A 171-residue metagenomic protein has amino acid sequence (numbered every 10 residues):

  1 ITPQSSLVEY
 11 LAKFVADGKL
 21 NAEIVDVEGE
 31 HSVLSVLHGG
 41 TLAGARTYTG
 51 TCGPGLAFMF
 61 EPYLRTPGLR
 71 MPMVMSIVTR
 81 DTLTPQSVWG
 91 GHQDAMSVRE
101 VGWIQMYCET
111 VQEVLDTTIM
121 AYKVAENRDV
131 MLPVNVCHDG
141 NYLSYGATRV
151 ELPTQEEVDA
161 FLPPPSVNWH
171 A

Functional and structural regions predicted by a protein language model:
I1-S97, G102-W103, I119-M120, D139: Thiamine diphosphate
T79-T82, I104-E109, C137, P165-H170: Short C-terminal domain-edge/linker segments immediately following a structured domain
Q93-Y142: Internal, well-ordered domain-core segments that constitute the primary functional module of diverse proteins
P133-A171: Conformationally flexible catalytic loops at phosphate/diphosphate-handling active centers
